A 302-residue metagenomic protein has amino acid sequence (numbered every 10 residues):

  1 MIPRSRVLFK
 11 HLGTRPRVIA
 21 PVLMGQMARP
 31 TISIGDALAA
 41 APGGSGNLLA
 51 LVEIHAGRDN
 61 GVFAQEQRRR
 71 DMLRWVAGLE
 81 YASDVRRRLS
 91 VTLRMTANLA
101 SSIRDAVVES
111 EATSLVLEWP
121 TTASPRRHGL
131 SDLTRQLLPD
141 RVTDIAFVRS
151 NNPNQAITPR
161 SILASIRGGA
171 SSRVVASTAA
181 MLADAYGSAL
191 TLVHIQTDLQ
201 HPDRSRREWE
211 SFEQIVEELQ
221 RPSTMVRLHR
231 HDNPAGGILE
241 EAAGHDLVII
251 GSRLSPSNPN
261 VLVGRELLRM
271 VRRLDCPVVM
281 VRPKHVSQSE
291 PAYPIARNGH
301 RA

Functional and structural regions predicted by a protein language model:
M1, I32-I34, A106-Q155, L239-A302: Gly/Ser-rich helix-loop-strand patches that form or flank binding pockets for ribonucleotide-derived cofactors
V7-R74, E80-T92, T158-L228, L247 (+3 more regions): Small/aliphatic-rich secondary-structure junction motif
P30, S102, G237: Phosphate- and divalent-cation-binding pockets in alpha/beta enzyme and binding domains that engage nucleotide-derived
R87-T92, N98, S102, S124-G129: A cross-kingdom feature marking solvent-exposed beta-strand/loop segments within repeated, beta-rich binding/scaffold
R94-A100, H229-A235: Conserved active-site histidine-acidic residue motif and adjacent donor-binding/catalytic loop of glycosyltransferases
E210-Q214, R230-A242: A short, acidic, amphipathic alpha-helical segment used as a generic capping/interface helix at domain edges
